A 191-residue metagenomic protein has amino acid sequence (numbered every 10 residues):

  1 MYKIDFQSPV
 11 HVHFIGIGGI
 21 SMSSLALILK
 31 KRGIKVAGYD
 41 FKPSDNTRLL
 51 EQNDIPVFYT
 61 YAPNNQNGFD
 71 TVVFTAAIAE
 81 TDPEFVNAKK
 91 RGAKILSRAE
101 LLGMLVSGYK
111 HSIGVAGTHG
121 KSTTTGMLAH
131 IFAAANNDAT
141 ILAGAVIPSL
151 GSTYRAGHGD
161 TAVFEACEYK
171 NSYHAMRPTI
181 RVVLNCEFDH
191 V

Functional and structural regions predicted by a protein language model:
M1-N46, E51-V57, G68-V72, K90-A93: ATP-dependent carboxylate-amine ligase
D5, L25-I28, E51, N65 (+2 more regions): Phosphate-binding loop of NTP-binding sites
